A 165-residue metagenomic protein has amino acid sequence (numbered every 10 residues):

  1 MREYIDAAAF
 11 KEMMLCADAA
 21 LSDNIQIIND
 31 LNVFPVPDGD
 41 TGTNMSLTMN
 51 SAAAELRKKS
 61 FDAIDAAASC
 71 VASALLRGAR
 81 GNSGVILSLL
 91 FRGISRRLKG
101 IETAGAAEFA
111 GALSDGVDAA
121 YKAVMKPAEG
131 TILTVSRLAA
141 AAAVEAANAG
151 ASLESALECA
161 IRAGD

Functional and structural regions predicted by a protein language model:
M1-D165: N-terminal loops that bind phosphate or other acidic moieties and the adjacent beta-alpha structural core
